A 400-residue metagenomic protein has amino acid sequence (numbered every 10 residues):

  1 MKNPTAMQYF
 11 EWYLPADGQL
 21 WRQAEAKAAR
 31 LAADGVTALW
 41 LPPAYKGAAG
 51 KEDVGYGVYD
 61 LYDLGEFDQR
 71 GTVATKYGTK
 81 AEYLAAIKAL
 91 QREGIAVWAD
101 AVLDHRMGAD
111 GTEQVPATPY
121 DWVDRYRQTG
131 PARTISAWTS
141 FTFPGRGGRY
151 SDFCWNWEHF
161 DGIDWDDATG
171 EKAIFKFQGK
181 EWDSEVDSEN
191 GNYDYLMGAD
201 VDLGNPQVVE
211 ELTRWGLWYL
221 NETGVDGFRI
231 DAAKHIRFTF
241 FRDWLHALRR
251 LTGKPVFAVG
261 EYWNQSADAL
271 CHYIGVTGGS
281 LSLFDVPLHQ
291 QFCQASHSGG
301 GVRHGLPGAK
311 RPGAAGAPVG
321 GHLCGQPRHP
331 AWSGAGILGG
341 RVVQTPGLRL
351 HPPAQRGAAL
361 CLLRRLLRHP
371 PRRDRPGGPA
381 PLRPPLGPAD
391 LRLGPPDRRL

Functional and structural regions predicted by a protein language model:
M1-G18, D194-N205: Boundary/entry segment of secreted carbohydrate-active catalytic domains
K2-P4, A28-R30, Y45, G50-G65 (+5 more regions): Active-site-proximal helices and loops of the catalytic beta/alpha 8
P15-R22, A233-T239: Acidic-and-aromatic substrate-binding clefts and catalytic sites of carbohydrate-active enzymes
E25-G35: Zn2+-dependent metallopeptidase catalytic core
G35-K46, K180-W182: Conserved oxyanion/phosphate-binding beta-strand-loop segments in alpha/beta enzyme cores
Y45, L103-M107, D161, E181-D187 (+3 more regions): Active-site-proximal loop/turn and secondary-structure-junction residues that shape catalytic pockets, frequently
G71, T75-K88: A conserved donor-nucleotide-binding helix/loop in the catalytic core of Leloir-type glycosyltransferases
R149-Q207, N221: Long, low-complexity, polar/charged, intrinsically disordered or flexibly structured peripheral segments
